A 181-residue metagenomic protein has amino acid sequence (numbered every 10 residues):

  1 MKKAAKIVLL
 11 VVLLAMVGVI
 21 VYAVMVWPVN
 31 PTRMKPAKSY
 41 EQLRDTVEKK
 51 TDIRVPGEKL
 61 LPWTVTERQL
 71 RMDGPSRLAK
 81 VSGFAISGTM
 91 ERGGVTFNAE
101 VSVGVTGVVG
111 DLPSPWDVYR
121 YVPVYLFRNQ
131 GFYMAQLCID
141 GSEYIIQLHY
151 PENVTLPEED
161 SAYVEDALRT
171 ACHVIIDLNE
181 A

Functional and structural regions predicted by a protein language model:
M1-V17: N-terminal Sec-pathway targeting helices
K3-I7, R68, Y144: Intrinsic disorder/low-complexity segments enriched in polar/small residues
I7-L10, M25, A181: Non-transmembrane domains of secretory- and envelope-associated proteins
V12, D52-I53, N153-V154: Alpha-helical interaction segments
G18-R33: Membrane-interface motif at the C-terminal end of an N-terminal transmembrane signal
A23, G110-A181: A short, solvent-exposed beta-edge/loop patch
T32-I139: Short, solvent-exposed recognition patches
